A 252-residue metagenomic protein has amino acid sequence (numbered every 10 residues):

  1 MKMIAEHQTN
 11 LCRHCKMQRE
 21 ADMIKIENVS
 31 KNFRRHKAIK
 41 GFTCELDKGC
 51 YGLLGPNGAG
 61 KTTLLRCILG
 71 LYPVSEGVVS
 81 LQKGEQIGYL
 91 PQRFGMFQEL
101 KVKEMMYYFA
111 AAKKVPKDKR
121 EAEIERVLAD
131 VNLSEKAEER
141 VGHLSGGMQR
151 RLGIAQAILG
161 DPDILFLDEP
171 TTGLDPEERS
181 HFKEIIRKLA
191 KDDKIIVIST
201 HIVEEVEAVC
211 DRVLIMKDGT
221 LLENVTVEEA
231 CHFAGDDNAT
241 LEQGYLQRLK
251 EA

Functional and structural regions predicted by a protein language model:
L69: Helix-to-loop junction immediately C-terminal to a conserved catalytic motif
Y107, A111, K119-K136: Conserved ABC ATPase "signature" region
R140-L144: Conserved ABC ATPase signature
L165-E169: Catalytic Walker B motif of ABC-type/P-loop ATPase nucleotide-binding domains
P176-E178: Helix N-cap at the start of a conserved alpha-helix in ABC-type nucleotide-binding domains
